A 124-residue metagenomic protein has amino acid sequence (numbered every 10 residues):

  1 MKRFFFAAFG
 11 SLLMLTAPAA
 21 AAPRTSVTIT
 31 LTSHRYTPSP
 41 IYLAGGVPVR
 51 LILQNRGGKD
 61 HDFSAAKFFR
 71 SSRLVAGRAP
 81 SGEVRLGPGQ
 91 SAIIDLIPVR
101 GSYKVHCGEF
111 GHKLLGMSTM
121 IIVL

Functional and structural regions predicted by a protein language model:
M1-F4: Positively charged n-region of N-terminal signal peptides that target proteins for export
A7-T16: Bacterial N-terminal signal peptides
A19-L124: Extracytoplasmic copper-binding redox domains, predominantly the cupredoxin/blue-copper superfamily
